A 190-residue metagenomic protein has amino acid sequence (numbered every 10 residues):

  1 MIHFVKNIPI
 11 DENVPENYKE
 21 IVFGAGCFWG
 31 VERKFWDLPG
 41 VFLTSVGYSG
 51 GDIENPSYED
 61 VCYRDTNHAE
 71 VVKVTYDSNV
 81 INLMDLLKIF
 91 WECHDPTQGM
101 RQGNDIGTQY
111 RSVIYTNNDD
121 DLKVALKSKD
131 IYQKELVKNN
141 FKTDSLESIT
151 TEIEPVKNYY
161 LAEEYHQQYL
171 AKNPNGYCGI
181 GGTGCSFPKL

Functional and structural regions predicted by a protein language model:
M1-L190: Flexible coil/turn and secondary-structure edge motifs
